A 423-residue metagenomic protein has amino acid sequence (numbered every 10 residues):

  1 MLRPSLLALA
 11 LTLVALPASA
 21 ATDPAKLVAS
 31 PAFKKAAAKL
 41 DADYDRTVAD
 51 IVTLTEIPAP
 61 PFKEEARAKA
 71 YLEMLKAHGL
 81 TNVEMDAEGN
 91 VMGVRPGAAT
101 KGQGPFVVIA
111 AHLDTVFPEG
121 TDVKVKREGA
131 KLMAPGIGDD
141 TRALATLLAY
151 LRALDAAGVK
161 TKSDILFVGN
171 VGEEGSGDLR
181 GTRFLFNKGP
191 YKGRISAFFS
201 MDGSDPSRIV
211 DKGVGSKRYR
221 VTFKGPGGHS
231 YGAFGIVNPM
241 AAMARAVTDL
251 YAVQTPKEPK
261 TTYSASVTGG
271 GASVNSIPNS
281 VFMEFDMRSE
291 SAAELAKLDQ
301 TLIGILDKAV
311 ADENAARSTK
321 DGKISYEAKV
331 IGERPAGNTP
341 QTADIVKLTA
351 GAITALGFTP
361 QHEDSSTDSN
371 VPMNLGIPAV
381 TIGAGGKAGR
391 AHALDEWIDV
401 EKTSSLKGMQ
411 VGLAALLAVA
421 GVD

Functional and structural regions predicted by a protein language model:
M1-L7: Bacterial N-terminal signal peptides that target proteins for export
A15-P17: N-terminal signal peptide c-region/cleavage motif recognized by signal peptidases
A20-P60, D211-G215: N-terminal hydrophobic or amphipathic helices/low-complexity stretches enriched in small/hydrophobic/Pro/Gly
A21-P31, K35, M240-D423: Metal-dependent amide/peptide-bond hydrolase catalytic core, centered on the "pita-bread" metallohydrolase fold
F33-D41, L54-F62, L80, L132-D140 (+2 more regions): Second-shell loop/turn segments in exported
A49-G104: A non-catalytic alpha/beta surface segment that caps or lines the substrate-entry region of metallo-dependent hydrolase
R95-T141: Catalytic-core environment of secreted peptidases
K131, G136-V214, T255-P256, N275: Acidic/histidine-rich catalytic neighborhood of metal-dependent amide-processing enzymes
